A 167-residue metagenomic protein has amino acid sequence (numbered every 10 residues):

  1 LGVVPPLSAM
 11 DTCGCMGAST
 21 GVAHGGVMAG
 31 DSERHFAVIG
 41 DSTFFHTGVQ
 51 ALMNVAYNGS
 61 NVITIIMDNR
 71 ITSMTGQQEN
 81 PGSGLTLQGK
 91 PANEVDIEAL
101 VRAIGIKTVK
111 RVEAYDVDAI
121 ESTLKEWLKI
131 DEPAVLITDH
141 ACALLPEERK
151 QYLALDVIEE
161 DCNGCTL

Functional and structural regions predicted by a protein language model:
G2-A134: Thiamine diphosphate
V27, A56, D156-L167: Cysteine-centered iron-sulfur cluster-binding motifs in ferredoxin-type domains/subunits of redox enzymes
G40, C142, C162-C165: Disulfide-bonded cysteines in secreted/extracellular proteins and peptides
I65-D68, T138-H140, C165: A generic structural motif
G76-Q77, E147-R149: Short conserved micro-motifs at the rims of enzyme active sites and ligand-binding pockets
W127-E147: Short, structured interface segments
